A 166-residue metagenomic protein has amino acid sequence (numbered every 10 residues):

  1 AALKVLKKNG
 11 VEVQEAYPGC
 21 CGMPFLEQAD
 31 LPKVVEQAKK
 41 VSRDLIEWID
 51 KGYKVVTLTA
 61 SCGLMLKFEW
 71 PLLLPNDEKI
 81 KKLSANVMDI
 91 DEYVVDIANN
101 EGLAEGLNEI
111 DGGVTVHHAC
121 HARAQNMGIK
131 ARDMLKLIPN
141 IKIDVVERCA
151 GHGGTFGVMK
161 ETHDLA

Functional and structural regions predicted by a protein language model:
A1-A166: Iron-sulfur cluster-binding electron-transfer modules in prokaryotic oxidoreductases
